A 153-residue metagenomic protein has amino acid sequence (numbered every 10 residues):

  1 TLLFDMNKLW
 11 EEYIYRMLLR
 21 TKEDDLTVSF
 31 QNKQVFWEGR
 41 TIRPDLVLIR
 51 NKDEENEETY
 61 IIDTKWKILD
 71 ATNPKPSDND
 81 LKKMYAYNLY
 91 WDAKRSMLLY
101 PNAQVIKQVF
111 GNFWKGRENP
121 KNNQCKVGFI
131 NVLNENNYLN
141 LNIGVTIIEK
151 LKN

Functional and structural regions predicted by a protein language model:
T1-N153: Catalytic core segments in nucleotide and nucleic-acid processing enzymes
